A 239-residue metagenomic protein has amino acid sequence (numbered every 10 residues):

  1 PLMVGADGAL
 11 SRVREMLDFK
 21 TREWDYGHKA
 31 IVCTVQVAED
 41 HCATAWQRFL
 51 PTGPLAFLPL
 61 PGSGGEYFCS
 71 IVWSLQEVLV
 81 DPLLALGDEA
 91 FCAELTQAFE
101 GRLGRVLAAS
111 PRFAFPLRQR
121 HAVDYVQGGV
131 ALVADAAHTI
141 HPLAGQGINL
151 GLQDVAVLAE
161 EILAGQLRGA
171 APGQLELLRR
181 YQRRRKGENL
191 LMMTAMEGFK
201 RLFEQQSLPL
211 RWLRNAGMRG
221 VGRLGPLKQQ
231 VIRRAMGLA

Functional and structural regions predicted by a protein language model:
P1, E89, A93-Q97, E176-R183 (+1 more regions): Replace "anionic and nucleotidyl ligands
L2-R112, L117, A122: Conserved FAD-binding catalytic core of PHBH/FMO-like flavoproteins
D7-L10, L55, A136, Q146-N149 (+2 more regions): Gly/Ser/Thr-rich beta-alpha loop segments that engage phosphate groups in nucleotides
L10, H28, L152-V155, R185 (+1 more regions): Short amphipathic alpha-helical/adjacent loop interface patches that line ligand and macromolecule-binding sites
E15-M16, L143, I162, P209: Short, function-defining helix-loop hinge/capping sites that tune catalysis or transport
L79-L175: FAD/FMN-dependent oxidoreductases across multiple families
E160-A239: C-terminal helical "tail/cap" subdomain of flavin- and related membrane-associated enzymes
